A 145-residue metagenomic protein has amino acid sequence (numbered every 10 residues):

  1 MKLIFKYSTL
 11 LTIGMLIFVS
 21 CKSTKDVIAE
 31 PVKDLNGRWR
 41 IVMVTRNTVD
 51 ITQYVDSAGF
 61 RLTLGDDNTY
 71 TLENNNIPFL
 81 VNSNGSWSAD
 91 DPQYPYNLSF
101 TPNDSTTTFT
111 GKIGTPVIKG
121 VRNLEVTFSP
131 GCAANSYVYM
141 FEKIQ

Functional and structural regions predicted by a protein language model:
M1-T9: Bacterial N-terminal signal peptides that target proteins for export
I17-S20: C-terminal motif of bacterial Sec signal peptides marking the signal peptidase cleavage site
K22-N82, P92-Q145: Lipid interaction determinants
G85-S88: Short beta-strand-centered aromatic/proline hotspots
